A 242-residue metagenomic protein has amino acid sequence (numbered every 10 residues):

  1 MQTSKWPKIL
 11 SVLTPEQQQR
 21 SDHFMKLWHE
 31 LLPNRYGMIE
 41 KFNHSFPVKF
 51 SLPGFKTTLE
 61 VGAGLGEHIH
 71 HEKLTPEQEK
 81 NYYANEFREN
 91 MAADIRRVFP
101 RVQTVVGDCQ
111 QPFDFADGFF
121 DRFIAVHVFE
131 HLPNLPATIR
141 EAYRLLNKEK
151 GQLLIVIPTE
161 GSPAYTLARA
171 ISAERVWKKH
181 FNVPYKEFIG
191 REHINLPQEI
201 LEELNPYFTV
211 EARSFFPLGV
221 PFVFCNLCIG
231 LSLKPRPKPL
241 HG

Functional and structural regions predicted by a protein language model:
S4-V12, K26, E30-M38, P133-K148 (+1 more regions): S-adenosyl-L-methionine-dependent methyltransferase catalytic module, highlighting the catalytic core
G37-F55: Conserved alpha-helix/loop element of class I SAM-dependent methyltransferases that forms part of the SAM/SAH-binding
F55-G64: Conserved class I S-adenosyl-L-methionine
T57, N81, Q152: Residues at the starts of beta-strands that form the adenosine-phosphate
G64-Q111: Class I SAM-dependent methyltransferase SAM/SAH-binding core
Q110-F123: A short acidic, Gly/Pro-enriched loop at the edge of an enzyme's catalytic core that lines a small-molecule cofactor
R122-P133: A short SAM/SAH-binding and catalytic strip from SAM-dependent methyltransferases
